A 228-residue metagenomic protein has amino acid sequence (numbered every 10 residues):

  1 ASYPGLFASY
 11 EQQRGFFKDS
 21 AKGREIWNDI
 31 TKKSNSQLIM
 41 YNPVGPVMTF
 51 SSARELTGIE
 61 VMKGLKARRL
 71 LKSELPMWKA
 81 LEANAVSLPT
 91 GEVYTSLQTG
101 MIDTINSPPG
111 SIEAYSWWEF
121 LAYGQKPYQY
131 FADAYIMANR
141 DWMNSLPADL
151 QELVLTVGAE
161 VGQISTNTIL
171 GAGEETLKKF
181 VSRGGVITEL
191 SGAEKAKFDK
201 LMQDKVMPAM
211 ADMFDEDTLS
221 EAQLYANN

Functional and structural regions predicted by a protein language model:
A1-Q13, K22-R24, D29-N228: N-terminal secretory/targeting leader peptides
